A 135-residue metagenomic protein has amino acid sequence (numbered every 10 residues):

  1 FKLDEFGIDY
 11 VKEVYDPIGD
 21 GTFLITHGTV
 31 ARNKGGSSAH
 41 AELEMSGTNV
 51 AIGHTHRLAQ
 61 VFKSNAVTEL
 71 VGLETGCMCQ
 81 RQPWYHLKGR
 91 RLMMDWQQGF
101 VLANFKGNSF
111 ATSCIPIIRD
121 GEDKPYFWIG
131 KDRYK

Functional and structural regions predicted by a protein language model:
F1-Y10: Active-site neighborhood of divalent metal-dependent phosphoester bond hydrolases
Y10-K12, E74: Structural signal for conserved beta-strand scaffold positions within catalytic alpha/beta enzyme cores
K12-G21, F62-S64, F127: Short acidic-hydrophobic surface loop/beta-edge motif
T22-I115: Conserved beta-sheet core of the metallophosphoesterase superfamily
F105-K135: A short C-terminal boundary segment appended to hydrolase-like catalytic domains
